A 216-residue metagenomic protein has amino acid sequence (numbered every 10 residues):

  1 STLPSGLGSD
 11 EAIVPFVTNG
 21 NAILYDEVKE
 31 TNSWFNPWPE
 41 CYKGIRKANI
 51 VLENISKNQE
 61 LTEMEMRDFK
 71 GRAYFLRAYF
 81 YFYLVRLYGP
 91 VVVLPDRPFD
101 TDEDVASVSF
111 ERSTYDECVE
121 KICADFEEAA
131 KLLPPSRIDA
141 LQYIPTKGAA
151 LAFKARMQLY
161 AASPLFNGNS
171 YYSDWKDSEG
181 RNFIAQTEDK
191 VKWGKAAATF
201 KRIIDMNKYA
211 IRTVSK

Functional and structural regions predicted by a protein language model:
S1-V17, K70, G89-V91, P95 (+2 more regions): An aromatic- and glycine-enriched ligand-binding surface/loop that stacks and positions planar moieties
E11-Y88, V105-E120, A124-Q142: Conserved, well-structured interaction surfaces
I55, D96-R97: Active-site-proximal beta-strand/loop segments in catalytic clefts of secreted hydrolases
F99-S107, K176-R181: Short glycine/proline- and charge-enriched loop/turn segments that cap or connect secondary-structure elements
